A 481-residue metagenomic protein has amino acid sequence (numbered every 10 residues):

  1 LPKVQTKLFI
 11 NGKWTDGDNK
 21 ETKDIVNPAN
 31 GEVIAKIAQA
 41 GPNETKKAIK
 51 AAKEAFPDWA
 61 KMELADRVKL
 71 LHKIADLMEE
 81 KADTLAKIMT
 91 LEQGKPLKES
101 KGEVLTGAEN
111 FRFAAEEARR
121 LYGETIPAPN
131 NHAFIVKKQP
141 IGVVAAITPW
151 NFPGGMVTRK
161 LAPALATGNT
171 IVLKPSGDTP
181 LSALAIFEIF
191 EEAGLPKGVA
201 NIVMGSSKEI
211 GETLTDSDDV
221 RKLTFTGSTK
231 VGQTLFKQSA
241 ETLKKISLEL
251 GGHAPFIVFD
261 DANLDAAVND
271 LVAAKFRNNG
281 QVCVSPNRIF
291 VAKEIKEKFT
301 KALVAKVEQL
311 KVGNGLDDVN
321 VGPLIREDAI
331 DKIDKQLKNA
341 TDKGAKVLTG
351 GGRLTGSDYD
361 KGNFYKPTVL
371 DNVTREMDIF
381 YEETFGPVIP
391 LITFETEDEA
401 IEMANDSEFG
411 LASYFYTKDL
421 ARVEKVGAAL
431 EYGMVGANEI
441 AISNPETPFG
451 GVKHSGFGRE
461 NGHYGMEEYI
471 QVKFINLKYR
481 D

Functional and structural regions predicted by a protein language model:
L1-A29: Hydrophobic face of amphipathic alpha-helices that form TPR/SEL1-like repeat modules and related alpha-solenoid
N30-K36, V220, I257, K311 (+1 more regions): Conserved C-terminal structural/oligomerization subdomain of aldehyde/semialdehyde dehydrogenase
G31, R67, M89, F111 (+9 more regions): Residue-level signal for inorganic ion chemistry
E32-L121, N131: Glycine-rich loop-to-alpha-helix module at the N-terminal edge of alpha/beta enzyme cores
I34-A40, A55-K61, A146, F256-F259 (+5 more regions): Short, well-ordered beta-strand elements within core beta-sheets of diverse protein domains
F56, A60, A75-A82, A86 (+18 more regions): Structural signal for hydrophobic packing residues in well-ordered secondary-structure cores of soluble enzyme domains
G123-A266, D318, F394: Rossmann-like NAD(P) dinucleotide-binding subdomain of oxidoreductase/dehydrogenase enzymes
K230-T374, A437: ALDH superfamily catalytic-core signature
